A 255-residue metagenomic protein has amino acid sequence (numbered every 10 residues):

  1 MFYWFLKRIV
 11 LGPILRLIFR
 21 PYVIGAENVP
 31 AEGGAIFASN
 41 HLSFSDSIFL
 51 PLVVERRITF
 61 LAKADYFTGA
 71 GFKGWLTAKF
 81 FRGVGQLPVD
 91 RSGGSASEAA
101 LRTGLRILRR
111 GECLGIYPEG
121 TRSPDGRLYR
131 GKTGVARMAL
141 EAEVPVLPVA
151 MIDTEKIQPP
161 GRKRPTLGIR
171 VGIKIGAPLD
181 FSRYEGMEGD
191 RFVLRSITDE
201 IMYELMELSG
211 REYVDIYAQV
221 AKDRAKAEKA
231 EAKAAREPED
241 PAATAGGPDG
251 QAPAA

Functional and structural regions predicted by a protein language model:
M1-I18, A70-G85, R164-R170: Alpha-helical membrane-targeting segments
F2, E98-A255: Non-catalytic C-terminal accessory region of glycerolipid acyltransferases and related lyso-lipid remodeling enzymes
I9, P21-A26, S45-S47, G74 (+2 more regions): A generic local structural motif
V10-G12, G83-R91, P118-R122: Short, basic, glycine/proline-bearing loop/turn elements
R16, V29-G94: Catalytic core of membrane glycerolipid acyltransferases/transacylases, capturing the structured, soluble-facing
R16-V23, A96-E98, E155-Q158: Short gly/ser/thr-rich secondary-structure transition/capping motifs
P21, R56-R57, L87, G111 (+2 more regions): Secondary-structure boundary/capping positions in well-ordered alpha/beta enzyme cores
E27, A64, D90, A150 (+1 more regions): Residues at the C-termini of beta-strands that transition into short coil/loop
